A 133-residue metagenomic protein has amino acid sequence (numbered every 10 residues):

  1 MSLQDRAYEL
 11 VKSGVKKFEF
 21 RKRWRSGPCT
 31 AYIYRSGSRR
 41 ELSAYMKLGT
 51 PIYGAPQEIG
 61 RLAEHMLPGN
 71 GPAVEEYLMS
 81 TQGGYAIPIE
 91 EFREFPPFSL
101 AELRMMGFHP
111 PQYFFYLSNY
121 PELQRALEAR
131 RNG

Functional and structural regions predicted by a protein language model:
L3-K22, R40-S43, P51-G133: Contiguous surface segments at macromolecular interaction interfaces
R23-Y34: Short coil-to-beta transition motif at edge beta-strands of beta-rich domains
G37: Residue-level signal for short, function-critical loop segments
